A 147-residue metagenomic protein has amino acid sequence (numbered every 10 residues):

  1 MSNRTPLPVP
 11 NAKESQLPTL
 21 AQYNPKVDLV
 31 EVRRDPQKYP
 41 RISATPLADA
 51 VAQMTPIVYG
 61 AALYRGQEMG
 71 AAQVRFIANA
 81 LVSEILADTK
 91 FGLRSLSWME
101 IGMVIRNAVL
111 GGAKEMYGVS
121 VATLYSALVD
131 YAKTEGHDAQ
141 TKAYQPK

Functional and structural regions predicted by a protein language model:
M1-K147: Charged interaction scaffolds used for protein-protein
